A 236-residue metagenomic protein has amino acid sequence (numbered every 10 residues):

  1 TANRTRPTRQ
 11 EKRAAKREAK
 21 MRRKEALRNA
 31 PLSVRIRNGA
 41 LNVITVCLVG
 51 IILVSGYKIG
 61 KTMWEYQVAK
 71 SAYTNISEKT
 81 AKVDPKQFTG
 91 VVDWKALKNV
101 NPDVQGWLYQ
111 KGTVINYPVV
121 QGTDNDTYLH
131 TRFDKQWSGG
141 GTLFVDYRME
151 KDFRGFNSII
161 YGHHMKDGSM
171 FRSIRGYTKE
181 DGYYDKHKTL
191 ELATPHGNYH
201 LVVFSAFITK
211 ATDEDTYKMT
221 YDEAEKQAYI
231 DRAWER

Functional and structural regions predicted by a protein language model:
T1-R22: N-terminal targeting leaders characterized by basic, low-complexity, disordered sequences that direct proteins
A14, V34, N38-L41: Short hydrophobic helices that act as membrane-entry/anchoring signals
E18-V34: Juxtamembrane low-complexity tails/linkers enriched in Ser/Thr-Pro and polybasic
G39-T45, V49-R236: Solvent-exposed, non-transmembrane regions of membrane-associated and secreted proteins
